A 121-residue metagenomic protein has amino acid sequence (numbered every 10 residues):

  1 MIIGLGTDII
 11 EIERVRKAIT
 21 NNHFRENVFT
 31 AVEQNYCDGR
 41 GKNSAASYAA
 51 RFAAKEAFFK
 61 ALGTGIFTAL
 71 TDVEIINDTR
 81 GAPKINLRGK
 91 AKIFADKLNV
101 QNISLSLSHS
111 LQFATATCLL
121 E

Functional and structural regions predicted by a protein language model:
M1-E121: Core catalytic alpha/beta fold that binds nucleotide/phospho-ligands
